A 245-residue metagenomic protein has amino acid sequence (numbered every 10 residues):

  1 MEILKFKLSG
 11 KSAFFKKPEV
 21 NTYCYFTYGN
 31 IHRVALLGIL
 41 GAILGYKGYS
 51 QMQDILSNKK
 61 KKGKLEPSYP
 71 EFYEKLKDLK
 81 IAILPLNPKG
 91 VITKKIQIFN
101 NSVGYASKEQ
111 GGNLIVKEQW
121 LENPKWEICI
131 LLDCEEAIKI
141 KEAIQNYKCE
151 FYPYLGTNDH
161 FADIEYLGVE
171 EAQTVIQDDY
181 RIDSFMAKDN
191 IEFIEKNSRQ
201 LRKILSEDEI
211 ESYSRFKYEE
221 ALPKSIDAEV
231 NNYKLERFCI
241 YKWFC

Functional and structural regions predicted by a protein language model:
M1-K5: Extreme N-terminal starter segment of soluble prokaryotic enzymes
F6-L8, I130: Short beta-strand element of the conserved SAM-dependent methyltransferase core
L8-N21: Hydrophobic, proline/glycine-rich low-complexity stretches
A13-F15, G45-S50, E135-I138: Primarily extracytoplasmic ectodomains and periplasmic/lumenal surface modules that are beta-strand-rich
P18-I98: Glycine/small-residue-rich interface belts in oligomeric ring/scaffold proteins and their assembly partners
Y69-C245: Internal, well-folded beta-alpha domain core
